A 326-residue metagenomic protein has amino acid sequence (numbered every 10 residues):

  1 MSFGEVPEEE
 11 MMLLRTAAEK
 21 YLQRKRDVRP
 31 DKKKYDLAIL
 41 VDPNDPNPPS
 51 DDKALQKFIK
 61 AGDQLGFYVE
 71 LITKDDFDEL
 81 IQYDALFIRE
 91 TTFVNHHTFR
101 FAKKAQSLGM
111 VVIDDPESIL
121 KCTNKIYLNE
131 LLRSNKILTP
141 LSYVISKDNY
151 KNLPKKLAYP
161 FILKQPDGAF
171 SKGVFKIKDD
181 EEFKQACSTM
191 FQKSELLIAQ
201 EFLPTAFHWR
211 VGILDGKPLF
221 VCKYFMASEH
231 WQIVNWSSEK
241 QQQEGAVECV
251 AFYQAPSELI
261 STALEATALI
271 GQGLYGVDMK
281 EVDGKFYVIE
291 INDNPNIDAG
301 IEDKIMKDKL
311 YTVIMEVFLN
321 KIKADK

Functional and structural regions predicted by a protein language model:
M1, Y83-I88, V211-L214, K285-A299: A short beta-strand motif that forms the metal-chelation/ATP-contact edge of phosphoryl-transfer active sites
M1-L141: Conserved N-proximal alpha/beta basic substrate-recognition cap immediately N-terminal to, or forming the N-lobe
K20-Q23, Q254, A268, E281-K326: C-terminal active-site "lid" helix and adjoining low-complexity regulatory extension at the edge of ATP-using catalytic
L71-K74, Q200, W209, Q272-D283: A short glycine-rich, hydrophobically flanked beta-strand micro-motif that places a catalytic Asp/Glu for divalent metal
F87-R89, I162, I198: Structural motif
K136, P140-F161, Q165: Rossmann-like NAD(P)H-binding beta-loop-alpha module
F161, L219-F220, Y275, Y287-E290: Protein kinase-like catalytic core scaffold
F175-I270: Phosphate-binding site of ATP-dependent enzymes
